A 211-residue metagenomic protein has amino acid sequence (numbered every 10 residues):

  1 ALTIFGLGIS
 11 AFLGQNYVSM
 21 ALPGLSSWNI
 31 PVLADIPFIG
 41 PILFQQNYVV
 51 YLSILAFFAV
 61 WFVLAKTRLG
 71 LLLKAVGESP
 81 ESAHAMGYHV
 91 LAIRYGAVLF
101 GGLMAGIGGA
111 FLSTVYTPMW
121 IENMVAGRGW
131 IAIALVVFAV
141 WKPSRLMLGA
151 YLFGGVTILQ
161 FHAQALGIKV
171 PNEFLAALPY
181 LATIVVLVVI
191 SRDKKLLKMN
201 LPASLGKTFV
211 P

Functional and structural regions predicted by a protein language model:
A1-L2, L91: Alpha-helical transmembrane segments and their helix-start/interface "positive-inside/aromatic belt" motifs in integral
T3, L7-S19, P23, A105 (+6 more regions): Juxtamembrane/transmembrane-helix interface segments of polytopic membrane transporters
L7-A11, V50-W61, G101-G108, A132-L135 (+2 more regions): Hydrophobic core segments of alpha-helical transmembrane domains in multi-pass membrane transport and ion-translocation
L7-K66, I168-L175, P202-P211: Transmembrane helix-bundle core of multi-pass membrane transporters and related energy-transducing complexes
Y17-V18, V60, E78-E81, A85 (+2 more regions): Cytosolic-side transmembrane-helix boundaries in multi-pass membrane proteins
L43-W120, P143-S144, L148: Helix-loop-helix "hairpin" substructures at the membrane interface of multi-pass membrane proteins
L72-A75, G155, H162, N200: Membrane-spanning helices that line or support transport/gating and their immediate boundary helices in channels
A105, V115-Y180: Transmembrane alpha-helical segments in multi-pass inner-membrane proteins
